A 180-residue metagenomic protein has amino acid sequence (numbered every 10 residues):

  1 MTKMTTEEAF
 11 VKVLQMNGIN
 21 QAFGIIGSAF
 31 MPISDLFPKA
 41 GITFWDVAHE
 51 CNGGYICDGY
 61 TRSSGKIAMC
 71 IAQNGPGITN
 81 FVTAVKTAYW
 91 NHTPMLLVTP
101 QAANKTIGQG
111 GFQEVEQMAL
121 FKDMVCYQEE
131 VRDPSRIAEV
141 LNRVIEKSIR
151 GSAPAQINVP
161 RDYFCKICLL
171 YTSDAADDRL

Functional and structural regions predicted by a protein language model:
M1, G24, A48, A72 (+2 more regions): Alpha-helix capping and helix-loop boundary segments enriched in small/acidic/polar residues
M1-G77: Thiamine diphosphate
K3, N20-Q21, R62-T99, K122-L170: Structural signature of the thiamine diphosphate
L36, G59, K105-D123: Active-site-proximal loop->helix
P38-T43, K86-N91, F112-M118: A glycine- and small-aliphatic-rich helix-loop capping segment at beta-alpha/alpha-beta transitions that lines
W45-H49, T93-Q101, T106: Short, acidic/small-residue loops that bind anionic groups at enzyme active sites
C51-G54, I78-T79, A102-I107, F164-C165: Short gly/pro/ser/thr-enriched loop/turn and capping motifs at secondary-structure boundaries
Y171-L180: Single conserved hydrophobic/aromatic residue that forms the stacking wall/gate of nucleotide- or nucleobase-binding
